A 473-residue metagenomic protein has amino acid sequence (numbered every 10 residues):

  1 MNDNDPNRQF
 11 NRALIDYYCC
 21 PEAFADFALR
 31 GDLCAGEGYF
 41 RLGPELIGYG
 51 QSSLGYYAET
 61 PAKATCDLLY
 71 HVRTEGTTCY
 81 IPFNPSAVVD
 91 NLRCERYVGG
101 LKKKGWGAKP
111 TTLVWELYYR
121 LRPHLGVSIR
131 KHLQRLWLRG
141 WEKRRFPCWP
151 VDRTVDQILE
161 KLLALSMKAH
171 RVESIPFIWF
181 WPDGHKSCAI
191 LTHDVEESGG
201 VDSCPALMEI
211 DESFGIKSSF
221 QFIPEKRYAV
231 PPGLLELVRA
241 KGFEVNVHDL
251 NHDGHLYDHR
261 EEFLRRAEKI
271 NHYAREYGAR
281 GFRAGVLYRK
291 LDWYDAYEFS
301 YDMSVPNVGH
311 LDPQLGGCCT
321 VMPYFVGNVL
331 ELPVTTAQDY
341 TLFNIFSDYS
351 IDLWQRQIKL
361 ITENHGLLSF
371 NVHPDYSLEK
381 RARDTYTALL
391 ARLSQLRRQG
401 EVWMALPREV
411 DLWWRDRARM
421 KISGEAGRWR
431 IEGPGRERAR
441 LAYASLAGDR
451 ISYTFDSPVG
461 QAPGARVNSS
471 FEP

Functional and structural regions predicted by a protein language model:
M1-Q221, E225-A229, A296-Y297, N328-P473: Terminal accessory/targeting
K186-L191, G199-V201, M208-L315, G327-F343 (+1 more regions): Metal-dependent polysaccharide deacetylase catalytic core of the NodB/CE4 family, i.e., the active-site-bearing domain
R260-L264, C318-T320, R417-E425: Short, surface-exposed amphipathic charged segments that create phosphate/polyanion-binding patches used for binding
T320-V321, G327: Eukaryotic tandem repeat interaction scaffolds
